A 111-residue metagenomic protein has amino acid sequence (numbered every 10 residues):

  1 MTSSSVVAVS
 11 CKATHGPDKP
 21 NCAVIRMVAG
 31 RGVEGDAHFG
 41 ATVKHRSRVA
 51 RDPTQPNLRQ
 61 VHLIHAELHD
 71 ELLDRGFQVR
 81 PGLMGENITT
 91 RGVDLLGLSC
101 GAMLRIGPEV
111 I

Functional and structural regions predicted by a protein language model:
M1-I106, V110: Electropositive, beta-rich accessory/interaction domains or terminal extensions that provide binding surfaces
